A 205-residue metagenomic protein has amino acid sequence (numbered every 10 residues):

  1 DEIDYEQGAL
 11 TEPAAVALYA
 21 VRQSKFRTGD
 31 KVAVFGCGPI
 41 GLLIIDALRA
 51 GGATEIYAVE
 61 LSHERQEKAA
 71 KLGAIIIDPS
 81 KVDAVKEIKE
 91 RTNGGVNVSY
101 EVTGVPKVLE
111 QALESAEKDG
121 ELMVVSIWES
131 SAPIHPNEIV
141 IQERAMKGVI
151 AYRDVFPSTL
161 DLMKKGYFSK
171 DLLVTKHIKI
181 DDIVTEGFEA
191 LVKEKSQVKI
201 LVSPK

Functional and structural regions predicted by a protein language model:
D1-F35: NAD(P)H dinucleotide-binding glycine-rich loop of Rossmann-like/cofactor-binding domains, especially the beta1-alpha1
D30, G120-E121: Glycine-centered, small-residue-biased loops immediately flanking beta-strands in adenine/cofactor-binding cores
K31-C37, R49-Q111: Adenosine-nucleotide cofactor-binding segment
G41-L42: N-terminal Rossmann-fold NAD(P) dinucleotide-binding loop
E60, S126, I150: Conserved acidic E/D residue at the C-terminus of a beta-strand in Rossmann-like folds
E110-E114, R153, P157-K205: C-terminal hydrophobic helical "lid"/dimerization subdomain of Rossmann-like NAD(P)H-dependent oxidoreductases
A116-K118: Helix-to-beta-strand junctions that scaffold the AdoMet/dcAdoMet cofactor pocket in Class I SAM-dependent enzymes
S126-E143, T159-D161: Rossmann-fold NAD(P)-binding glycine/threonine-rich loop
